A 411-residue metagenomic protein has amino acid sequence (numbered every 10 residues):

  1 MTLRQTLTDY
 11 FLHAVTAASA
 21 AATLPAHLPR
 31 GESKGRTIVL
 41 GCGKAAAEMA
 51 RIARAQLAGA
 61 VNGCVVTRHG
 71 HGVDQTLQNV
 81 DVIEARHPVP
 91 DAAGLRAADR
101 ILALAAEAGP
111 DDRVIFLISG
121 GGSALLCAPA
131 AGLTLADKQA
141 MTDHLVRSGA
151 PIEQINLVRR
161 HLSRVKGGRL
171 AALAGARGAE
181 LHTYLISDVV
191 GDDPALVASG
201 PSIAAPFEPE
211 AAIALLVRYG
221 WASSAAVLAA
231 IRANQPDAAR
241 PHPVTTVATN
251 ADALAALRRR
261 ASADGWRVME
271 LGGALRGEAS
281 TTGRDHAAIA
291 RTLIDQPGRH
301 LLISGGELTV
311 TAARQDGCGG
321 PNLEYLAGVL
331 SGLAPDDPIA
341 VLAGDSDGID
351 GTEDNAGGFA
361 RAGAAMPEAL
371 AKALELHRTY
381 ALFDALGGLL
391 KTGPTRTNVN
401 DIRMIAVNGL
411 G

Functional and structural regions predicted by a protein language model:
M1-R36, L40-G41, E48, L196 (+2 more regions): N-terminal amphipathic/basic leader segments beginning at the initiator methionine
L40-G41, C64-T67, F116-G120, T183-V189 (+3 more regions): Short beta-strand segments
I52-N62, L77-V82, A106, P129-A140 (+4 more regions): A glycine- and small-aliphatic-rich helix-loop capping segment at beta-alpha/alpha-beta transitions that lines
R68-P110, V158-R159: Glycine-rich oxoanion-binding loops at beta->alpha junctions
H69, D81-E84, A92, L126-Y184: Glycine/threonine-rich beta-strand-loop-alpha-helix active-site module that forms ligand/phosphate-binding
L133-A150, A205-G220, Q315-V341: Gly/Ser/Thr-rich active-site loops/lids in small-molecule metabolic enzymes that frequently grip phosphoryl groups
A204-D285: Accessory alpha-helical/coil subdomains and C-terminal extensions that flank or cap enzyme catalytic cores
N322, L326-G411: Internal helix-turn-beta structural module
